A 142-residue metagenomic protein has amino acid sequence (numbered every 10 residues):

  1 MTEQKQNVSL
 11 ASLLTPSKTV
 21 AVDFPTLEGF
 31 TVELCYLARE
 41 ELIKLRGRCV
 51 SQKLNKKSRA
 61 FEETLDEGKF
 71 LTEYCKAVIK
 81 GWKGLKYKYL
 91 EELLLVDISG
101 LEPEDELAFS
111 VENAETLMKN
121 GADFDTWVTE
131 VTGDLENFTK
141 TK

Functional and structural regions predicted by a protein language model:
M1-P16: Short, intrinsically disordered N-terminal pre-domain segments
L13, D23-P25: Sterically constrained small-residue positions within well-ordered secondary structures of folded domains
K18-V22: Generic detection of short hydrophobic beta-strand segments and adjacent strand-loop junctions
F24, F30-K142: Short, surface-exposed, charged amphipathic helix/loop patches that serve as local interaction elements
